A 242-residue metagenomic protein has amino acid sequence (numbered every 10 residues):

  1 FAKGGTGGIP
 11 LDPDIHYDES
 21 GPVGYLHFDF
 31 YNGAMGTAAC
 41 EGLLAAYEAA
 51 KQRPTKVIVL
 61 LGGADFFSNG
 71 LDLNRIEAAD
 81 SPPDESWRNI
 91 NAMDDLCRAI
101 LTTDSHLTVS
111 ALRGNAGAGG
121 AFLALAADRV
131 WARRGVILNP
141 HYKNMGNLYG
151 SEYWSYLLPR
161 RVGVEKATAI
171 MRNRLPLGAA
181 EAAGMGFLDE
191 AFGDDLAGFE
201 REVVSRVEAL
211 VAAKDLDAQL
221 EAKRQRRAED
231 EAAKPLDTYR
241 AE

Functional and structural regions predicted by a protein language model:
F1-L61: Conserved CoA-thioester-binding segment of acyl-CoA-metabolizing enzymes
V23, A39-D84, D95-V109, R133-I137: A structural preference for short, pocket-lining loop segments at secondary-structure junctions
L60, D72, L123-L125, A182: Hydrophobic/aromatic residues within transmembrane alpha-helices of multi-pass small-molecule transporters
R98-M145: Glycine-rich beta-to-alpha active-site loop
A118, R174-A183: Acidic, divalent-metal-coordinating active-site segment for phosphoryl/phosphodiester hydrolysis, typified by short
D128-E152, L188-V203: Gly/Pro- and small hydrophobic-enriched strand-loop and loop-to-helix capping segments that sit at the rims
S155-E165: Hydrophobic, secondary-structure "cap" segments at the distal end of domains
L188-E242: C-terminal long alpha-helix characteristic of the crotonase
